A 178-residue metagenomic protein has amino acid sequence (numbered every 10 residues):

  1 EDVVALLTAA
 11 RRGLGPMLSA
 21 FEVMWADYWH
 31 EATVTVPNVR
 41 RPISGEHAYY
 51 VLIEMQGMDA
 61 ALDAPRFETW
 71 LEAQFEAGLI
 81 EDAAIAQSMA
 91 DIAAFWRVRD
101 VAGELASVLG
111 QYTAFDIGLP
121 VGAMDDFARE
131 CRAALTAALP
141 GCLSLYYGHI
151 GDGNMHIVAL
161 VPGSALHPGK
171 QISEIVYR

Functional and structural regions predicted by a protein language model:
E1-R178: Noncatalytic alpha-helical scaffold of FAD-dependent oxidoreductases
